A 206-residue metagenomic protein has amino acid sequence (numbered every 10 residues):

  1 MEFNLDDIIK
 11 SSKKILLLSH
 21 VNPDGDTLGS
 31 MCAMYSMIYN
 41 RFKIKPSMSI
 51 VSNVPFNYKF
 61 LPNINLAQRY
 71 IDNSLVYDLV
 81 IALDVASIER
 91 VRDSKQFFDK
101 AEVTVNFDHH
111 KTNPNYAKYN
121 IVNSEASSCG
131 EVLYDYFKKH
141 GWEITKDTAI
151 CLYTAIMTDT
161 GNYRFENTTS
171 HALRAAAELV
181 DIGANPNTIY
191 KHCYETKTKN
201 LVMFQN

Functional and structural regions predicted by a protein language model:
M1-F3, F97-T104, S124-L133: An acidic intrinsically disordered interaction segment
M1-L5, V85-S87, F137-K139: Short, motif-level signal for alpha-helix interfacial/capping segments enriched in acidic residues and aromatics/proline
E2-N22, G29-K59, L66-L79, T158-N206: Hydrophobic helix-and-loop "lid/oligomerization" segment in the mid-to-C-terminal part of catalytic domains
V21, G25-T27, V85, H109 (+2 more regions): Generic detector of well-ordered alpha-helical packing
G25-M31, I88-R92: Short glycine/serine/threonine-rich phosphate/pyrophosphate-binding segments that cradle anionic phosphate groups
M34-Y35, F97-K100, V122-N123, R174: Glycine-rich, phosphate-binding/catalytic loops in enzymes
P62-Y119: Active-site cofactor/cluster-binding pocket
F107-A175: Short alpha-helices
